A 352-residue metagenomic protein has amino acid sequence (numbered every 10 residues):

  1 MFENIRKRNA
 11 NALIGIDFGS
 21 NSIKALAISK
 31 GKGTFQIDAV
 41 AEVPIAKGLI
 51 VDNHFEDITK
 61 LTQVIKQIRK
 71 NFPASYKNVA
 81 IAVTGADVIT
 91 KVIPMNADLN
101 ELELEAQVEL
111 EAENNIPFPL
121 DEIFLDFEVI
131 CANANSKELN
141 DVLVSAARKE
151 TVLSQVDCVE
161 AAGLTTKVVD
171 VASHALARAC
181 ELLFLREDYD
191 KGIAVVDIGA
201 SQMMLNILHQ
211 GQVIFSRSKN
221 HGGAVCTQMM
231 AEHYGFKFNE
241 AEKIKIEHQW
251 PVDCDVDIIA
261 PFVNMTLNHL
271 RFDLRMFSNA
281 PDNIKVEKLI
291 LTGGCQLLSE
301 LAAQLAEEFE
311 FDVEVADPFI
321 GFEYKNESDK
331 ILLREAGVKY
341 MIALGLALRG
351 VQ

Functional and structural regions predicted by a protein language model:
M1-E111, L153, G163-T165: Non-catalytic, solvent-exposed interaction/assembly segments
R8, I14, S22, L26-D38 (+2 more regions): Small-residue (GG/TT-enriched) beta-loop-alpha framework at ligand/catalytic clefts
I65-N78, A162, F236, L270-K288: Phosphate/pyrophosphate-binding loops at sites that engage ATP/ADP/AMP, CoA/4′-phosphopantetheine, polyphosphate
N78, A82-F184, K288, P318-Y324 (+1 more regions): Active-site neighborhood for divalent-cation/phosphate handling
R178, Q296, E314-Q352: Glycine-rich phosphate-binding/hydrolytic loop that grips phosphoryl groups
E187-V195, E240-I244, I331-L344: A polyampholytic, Gly/Pro-enriched intrinsically disordered region
E232-H233, A241-K288, C295, I342: Adenine-nucleotide phosphate-binding core of ATP-dependent small-molecule kinases
I284-E314, P318-I320: Glycine-rich phosphate-binding loops at beta-strand->alpha-helix junctions
